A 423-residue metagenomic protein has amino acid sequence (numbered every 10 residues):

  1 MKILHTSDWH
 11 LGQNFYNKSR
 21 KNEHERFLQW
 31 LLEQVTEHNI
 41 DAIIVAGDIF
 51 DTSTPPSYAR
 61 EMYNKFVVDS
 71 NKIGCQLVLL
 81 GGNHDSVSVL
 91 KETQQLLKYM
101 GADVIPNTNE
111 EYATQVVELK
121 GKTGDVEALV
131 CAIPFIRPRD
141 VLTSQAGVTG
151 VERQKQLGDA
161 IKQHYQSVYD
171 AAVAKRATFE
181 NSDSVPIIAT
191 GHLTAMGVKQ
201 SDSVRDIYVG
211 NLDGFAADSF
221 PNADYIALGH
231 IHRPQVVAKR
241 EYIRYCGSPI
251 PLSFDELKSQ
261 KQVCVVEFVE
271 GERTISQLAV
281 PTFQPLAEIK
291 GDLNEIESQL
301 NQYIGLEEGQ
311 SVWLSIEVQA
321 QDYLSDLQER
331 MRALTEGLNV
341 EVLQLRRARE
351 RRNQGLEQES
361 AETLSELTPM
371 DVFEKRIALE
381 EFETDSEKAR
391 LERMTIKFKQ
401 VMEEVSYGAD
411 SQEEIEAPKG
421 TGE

Functional and structural regions predicted by a protein language model:
M1-F66, K72, G422: N-terminal active-site segment of His-dependent metallophosphoesterases
T6-S7, I43-D48, Q76-N83, D103-T108 (+3 more regions): Active-site neighborhood of phospho(di)ester-bond hydrolases with catalytic His/Asp-centered motifs
N14-Y16, I49-F66, G81-G101, P106 (+1 more regions): Metal-dependent catalytic neighborhoods of phosphoester/phosphodiester hydrolases
E37, A42, F268-E423: Accessory, non-catalytic peripheral segments of nucleic-acid enzymes
I40-Y58, C75-S88, A195-N211: Active-site neighborhood of divalent metal-dependent phosphoester/pyrophosphate hydrolases
M100-G210: Conserved catalytic scaffold of divalent metal-dependent phosphoesterases
Q115-A128, I133, I243-E308: Binuclear metal-dependent phosphoesterase catalytic core
A195-V269: Conserved beta-sheet core of the metallophosphoesterase superfamily
